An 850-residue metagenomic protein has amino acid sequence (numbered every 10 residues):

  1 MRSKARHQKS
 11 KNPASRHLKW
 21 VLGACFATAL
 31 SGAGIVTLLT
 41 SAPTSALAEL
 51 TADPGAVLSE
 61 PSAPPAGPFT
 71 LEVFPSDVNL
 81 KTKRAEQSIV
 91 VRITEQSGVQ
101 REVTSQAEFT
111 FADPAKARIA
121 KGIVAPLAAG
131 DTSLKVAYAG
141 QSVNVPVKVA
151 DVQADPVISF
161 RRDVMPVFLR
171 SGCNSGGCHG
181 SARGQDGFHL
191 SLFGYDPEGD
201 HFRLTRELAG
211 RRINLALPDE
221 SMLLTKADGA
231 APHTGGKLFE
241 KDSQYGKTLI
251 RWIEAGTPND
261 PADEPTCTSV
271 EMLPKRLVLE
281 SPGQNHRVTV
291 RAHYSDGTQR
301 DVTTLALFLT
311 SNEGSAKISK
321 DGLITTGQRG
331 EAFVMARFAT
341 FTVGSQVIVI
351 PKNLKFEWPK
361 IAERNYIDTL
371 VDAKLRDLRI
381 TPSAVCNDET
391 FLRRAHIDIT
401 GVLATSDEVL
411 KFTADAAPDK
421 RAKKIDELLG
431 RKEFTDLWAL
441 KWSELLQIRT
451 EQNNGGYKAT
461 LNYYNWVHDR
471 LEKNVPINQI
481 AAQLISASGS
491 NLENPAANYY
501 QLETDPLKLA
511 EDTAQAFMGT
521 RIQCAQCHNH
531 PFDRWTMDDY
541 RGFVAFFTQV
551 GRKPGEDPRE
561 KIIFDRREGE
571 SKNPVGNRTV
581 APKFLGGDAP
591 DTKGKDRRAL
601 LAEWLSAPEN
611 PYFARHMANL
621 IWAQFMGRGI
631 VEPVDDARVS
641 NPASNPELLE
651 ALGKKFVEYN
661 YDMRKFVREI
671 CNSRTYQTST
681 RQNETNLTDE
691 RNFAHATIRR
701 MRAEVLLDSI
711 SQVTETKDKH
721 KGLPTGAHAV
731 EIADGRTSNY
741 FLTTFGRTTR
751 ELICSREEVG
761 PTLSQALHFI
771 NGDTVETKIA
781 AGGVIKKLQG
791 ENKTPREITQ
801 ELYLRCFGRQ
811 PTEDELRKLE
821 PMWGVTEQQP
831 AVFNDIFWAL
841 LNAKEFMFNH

Functional and structural regions predicted by a protein language model:
M1-L18: N-terminal secretory signal peptides that target proteins for export/translocation
R16-I35: Sec-dependent N-terminal signal peptides
G34-P54: Signal peptide processing junction and immediate N-terminal pro/mature segment of secreted/exported proteins
L50, A56-T70, D77-R84, A112-L127 (+16 more regions): Solvent-exposed helix-loop boundary motif
I93-S97, A292-D296: Short solvent-exposed capping/turn motifs at the termini of beta-strands
L169-L192, R251, A255-A262, R521-T536 (+1 more regions): Periplasmic/extracellular electron-transfer cofactor-ligation site, primarily the c-type cytochrome heme-c attachment
P359-E433, K441-K721, T748, L752 (+3 more regions): Primarily short, surface-exposed interaction patches in extracytoplasmic proteins
T714, K721-L723, V730-E731, F741-G746 (+1 more regions): Long, His/Glu/Asp-enriched segments that create or flank divalent metal/ion-associated functional microenvironments
